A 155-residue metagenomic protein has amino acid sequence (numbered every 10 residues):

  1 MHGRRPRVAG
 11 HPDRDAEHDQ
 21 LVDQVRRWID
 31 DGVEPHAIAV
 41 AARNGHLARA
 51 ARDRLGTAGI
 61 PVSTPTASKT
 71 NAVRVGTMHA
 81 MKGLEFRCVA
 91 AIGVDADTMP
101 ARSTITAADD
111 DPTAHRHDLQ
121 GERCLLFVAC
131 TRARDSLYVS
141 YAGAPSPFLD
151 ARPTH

Functional and structural regions predicted by a protein language model:
M1-A67: Helicase P-loop NTPase motor core
E34-A37, R49, D53, A72 (+1 more regions): Conserved helicase C-terminal RecA-like lobe
